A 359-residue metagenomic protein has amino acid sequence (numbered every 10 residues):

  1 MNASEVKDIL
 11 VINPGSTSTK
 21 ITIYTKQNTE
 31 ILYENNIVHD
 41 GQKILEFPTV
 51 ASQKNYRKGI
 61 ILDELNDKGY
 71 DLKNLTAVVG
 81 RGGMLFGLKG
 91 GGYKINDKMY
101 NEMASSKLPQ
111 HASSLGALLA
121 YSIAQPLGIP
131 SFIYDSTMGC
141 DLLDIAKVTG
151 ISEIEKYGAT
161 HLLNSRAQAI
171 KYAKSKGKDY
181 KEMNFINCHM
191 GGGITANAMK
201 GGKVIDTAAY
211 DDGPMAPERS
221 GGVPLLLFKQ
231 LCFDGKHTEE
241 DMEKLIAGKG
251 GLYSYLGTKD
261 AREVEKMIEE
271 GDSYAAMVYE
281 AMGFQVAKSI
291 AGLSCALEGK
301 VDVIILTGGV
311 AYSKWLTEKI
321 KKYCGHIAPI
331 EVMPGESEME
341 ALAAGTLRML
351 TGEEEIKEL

Functional and structural regions predicted by a protein language model:
I9-S52, Y210: Short glycine-rich, Thr/Ser-proximal phosphate-binding strand/loop in the N-terminal lobe of ATP-dependent enzymes
E34-K73, M99, M103-L108: N-terminal phosphate-binding loop and adjacent alpha-helix
Q42, L115-S122, I133, V148 (+5 more regions): Glycine-rich phosphate-binding loop plus the immediately following alpha-helix
D63-T76, S175-D179, I290-D302: Phosphate/pyrophosphate-binding loops at sites that engage ATP/ADP/AMP, CoA/4′-phosphopantetheine, polyphosphate
L65-A112, P130, M138-G150: Short beta-strand-loop/turn "lid" adjacent to the catalytic site in phosphate-handling enzymes
K244-G299: Adenine-nucleotide phosphate-binding core of ATP-dependent small-molecule kinases
V301-I320: Glycine-rich phosphate-binding loops at beta-strand->alpha-helix junctions
K314, E318-A344: Conserved phosphate-binding/catalytic loops in two-lobed NTP-binding clefts
